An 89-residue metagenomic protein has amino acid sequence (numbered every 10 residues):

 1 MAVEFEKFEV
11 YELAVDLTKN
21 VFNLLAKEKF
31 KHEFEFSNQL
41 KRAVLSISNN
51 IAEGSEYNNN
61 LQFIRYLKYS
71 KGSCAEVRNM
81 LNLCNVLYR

Functional and structural regions predicted by a protein language model:
M1-R89: Amphipathic alpha-helical assembly/interaction segments
